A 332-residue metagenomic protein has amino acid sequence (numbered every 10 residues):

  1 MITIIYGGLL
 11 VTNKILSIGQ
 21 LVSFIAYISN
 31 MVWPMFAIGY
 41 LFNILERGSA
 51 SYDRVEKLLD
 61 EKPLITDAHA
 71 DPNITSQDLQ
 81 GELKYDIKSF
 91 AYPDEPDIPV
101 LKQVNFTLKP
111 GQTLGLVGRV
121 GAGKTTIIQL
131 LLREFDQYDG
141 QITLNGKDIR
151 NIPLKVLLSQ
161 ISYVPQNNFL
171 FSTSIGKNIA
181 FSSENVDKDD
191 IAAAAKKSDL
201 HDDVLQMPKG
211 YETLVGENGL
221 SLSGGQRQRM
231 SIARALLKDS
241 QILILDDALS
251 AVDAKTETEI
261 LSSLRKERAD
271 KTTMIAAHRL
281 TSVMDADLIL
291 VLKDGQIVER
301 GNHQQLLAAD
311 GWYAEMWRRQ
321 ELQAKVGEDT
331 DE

Functional and structural regions predicted by a protein language model:
M1-V22: A hydrophobic transmembrane-helix motif
T3-G7, P34, S51, L200: Hydrophobic/aromatic residues in alpha-helical transmembrane segments
S23-V32: Small-residue-enriched core segments of transmembrane alpha-helices in multipass membrane transport and channel
M31-L58: Cytosolic ends of transmembrane helices, especially the final helix of ABC transmembrane type-1 domains
K57, L64, A180: Conserved E/DxxT/N motif and adjacent residues on the DHp alpha2 helix of HisKA-family sensor histidine kinases
P63-D78, L306: Pre-NBD coupling/linker segments of ABC/ABC-like ATPases
S76-E332: ABC-type nucleotide-binding domain
